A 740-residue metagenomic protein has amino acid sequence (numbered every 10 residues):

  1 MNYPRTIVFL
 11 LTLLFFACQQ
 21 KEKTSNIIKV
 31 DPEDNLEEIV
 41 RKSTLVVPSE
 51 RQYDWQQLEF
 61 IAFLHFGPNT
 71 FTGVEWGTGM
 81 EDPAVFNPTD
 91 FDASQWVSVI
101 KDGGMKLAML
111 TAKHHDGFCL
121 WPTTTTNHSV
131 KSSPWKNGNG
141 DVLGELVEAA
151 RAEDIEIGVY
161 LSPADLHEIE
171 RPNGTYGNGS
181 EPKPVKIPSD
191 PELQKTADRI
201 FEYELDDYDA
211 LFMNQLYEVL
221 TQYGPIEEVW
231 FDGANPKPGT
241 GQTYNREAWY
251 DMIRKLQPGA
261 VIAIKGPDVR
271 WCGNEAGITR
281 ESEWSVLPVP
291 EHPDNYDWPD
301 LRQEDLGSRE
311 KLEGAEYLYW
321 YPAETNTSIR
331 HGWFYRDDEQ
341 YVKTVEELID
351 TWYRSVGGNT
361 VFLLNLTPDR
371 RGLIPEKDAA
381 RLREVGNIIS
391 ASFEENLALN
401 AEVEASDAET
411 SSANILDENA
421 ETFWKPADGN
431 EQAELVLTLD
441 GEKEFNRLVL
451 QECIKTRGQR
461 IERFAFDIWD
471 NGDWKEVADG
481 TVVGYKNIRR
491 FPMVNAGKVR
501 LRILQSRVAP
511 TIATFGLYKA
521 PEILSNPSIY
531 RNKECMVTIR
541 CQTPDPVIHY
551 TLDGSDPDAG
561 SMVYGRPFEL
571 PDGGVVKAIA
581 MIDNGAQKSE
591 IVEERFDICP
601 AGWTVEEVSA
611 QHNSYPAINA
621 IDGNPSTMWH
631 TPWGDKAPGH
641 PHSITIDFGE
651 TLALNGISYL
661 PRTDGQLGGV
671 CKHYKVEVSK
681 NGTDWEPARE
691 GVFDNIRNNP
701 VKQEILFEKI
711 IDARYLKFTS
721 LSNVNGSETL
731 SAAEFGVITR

Functional and structural regions predicted by a protein language model:
N2-F9: Sec-dependent signal peptide recognition, specifically the positively charged N-region followed immediately by
F16-A17: C-terminal motif of bacterial Sec signal peptides marking the signal peptidase cleavage site
E22-E431, L437, G441-Q459, I468 (+2 more regions): Mature catalytic domains of secreted/periplasmic carbohydrate-active enzymes
H65-G67, K265, S328-R330, T367 (+12 more regions): Structured loops at beta-to-helix junctions and adjacent beta-edge loops in soluble globular domains
K377-E384, I389-E395, N419-L524, N624-R689 (+1 more regions): Aromatic, loop-rich ligand-recognition surfaces of beta-strand-rich domains
N414, P492, P527-R531: Short, exposed beta-strand/loop patches in secreted or surface proteins that constitute
A478-V482, D556-Y564, D694-I696: Short beta-strand segments within Ig-like beta-sandwich modules, predominantly Fibronectin type-III
K519-S643: Short, compositionally stereotyped local motifs that mark structural "simplifiers"
